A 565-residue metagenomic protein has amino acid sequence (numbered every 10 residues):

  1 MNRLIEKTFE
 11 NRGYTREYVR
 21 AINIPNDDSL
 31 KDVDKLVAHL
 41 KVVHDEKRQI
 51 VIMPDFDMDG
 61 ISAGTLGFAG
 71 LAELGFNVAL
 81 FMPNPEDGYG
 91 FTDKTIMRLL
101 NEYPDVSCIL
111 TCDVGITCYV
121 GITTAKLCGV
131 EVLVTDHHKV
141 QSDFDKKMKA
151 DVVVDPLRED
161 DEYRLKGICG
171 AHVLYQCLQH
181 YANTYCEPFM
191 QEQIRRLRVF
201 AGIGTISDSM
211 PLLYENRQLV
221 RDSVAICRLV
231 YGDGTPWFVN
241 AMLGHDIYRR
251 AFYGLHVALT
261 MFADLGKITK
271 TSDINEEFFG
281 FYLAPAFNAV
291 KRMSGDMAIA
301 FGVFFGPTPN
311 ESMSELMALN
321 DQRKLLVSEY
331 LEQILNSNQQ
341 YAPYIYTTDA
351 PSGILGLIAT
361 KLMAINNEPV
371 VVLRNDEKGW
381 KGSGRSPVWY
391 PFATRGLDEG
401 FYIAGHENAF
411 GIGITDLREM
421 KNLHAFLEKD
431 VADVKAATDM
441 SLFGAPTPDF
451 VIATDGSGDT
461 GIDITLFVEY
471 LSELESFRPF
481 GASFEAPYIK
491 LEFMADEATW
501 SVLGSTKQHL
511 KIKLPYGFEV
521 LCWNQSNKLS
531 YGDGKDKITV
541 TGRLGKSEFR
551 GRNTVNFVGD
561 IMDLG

Functional and structural regions predicted by a protein language model:
M1-D34: Short glycine- and acidic-rich boundary segments immediately preceding or forming the N-terminal edge of structured
L4-Y14, D45-R48, S142, K147-Q339 (+3 more regions): A structured phosphate/pyrophosphate-recognition subdomain
S29-K146, V154, E329, D349 (+2 more regions): N-terminal small/polar loop signature for handling phosphorylated ligands or for N-terminal nucleophile
A182-R217, V224, P236, N408-Y470: Internal, active-site/partner-interface "lid" segment
E277, A289-G295, P343-A453, G458-T460: Glycine-rich, acidic loop segments that terminate in or are immediately followed by a histidine
F410, E419-L423, P448-F450, T454 (+3 more regions): OB-fold single-stranded nucleic acid-binding module
P446-I452, G456-F518: Accessory interdomain/linker segments of ATP-dependent helicases and helicase-like nucleic-acid enzymes that mediate
P515-G532: Beta-strand/loop nucleic-acid-binding surfaces
